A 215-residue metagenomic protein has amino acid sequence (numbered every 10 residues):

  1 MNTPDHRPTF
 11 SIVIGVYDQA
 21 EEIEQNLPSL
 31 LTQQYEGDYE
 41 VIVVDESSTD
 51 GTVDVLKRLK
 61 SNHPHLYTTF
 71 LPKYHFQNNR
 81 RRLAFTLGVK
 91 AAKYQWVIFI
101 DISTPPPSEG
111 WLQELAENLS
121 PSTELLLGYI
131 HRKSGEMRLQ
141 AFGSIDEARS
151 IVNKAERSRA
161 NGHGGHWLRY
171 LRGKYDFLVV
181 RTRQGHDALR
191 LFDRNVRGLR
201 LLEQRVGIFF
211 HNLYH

Functional and structural regions predicted by a protein language model:
M1-S29: N-proximal low-complexity "stem/linker" segments adjacent to membrane-targeting elements
E24, D50-L59: Acidic helix N-cap motif at the loop->helix transition within catalytic regions of sugar-transfer enzymes
L27-P28, V53-D54, Y94, S108-S120: Short alpha-helix within the catalytic core of nucleotide-sugar-dependent glycosyltransferases
P28-D38: Short, acidic, metal-binding catalytic loop of nucleotide-sugar glycosyltransferases
D38-S47, T69-L71: Short beta-strand/loop segment that forms part of the nucleotide-sugar
D45-D54, T104-P105: A conserved acidic beta->alpha catalytic loop
H63-A84, G88-K90, L115-G185: Long helical/loop segments within the catalytic core of UDP-sugar-dependent glycosyltransferases, especially the large
V97: Short aromatic/hydrophobic "clamp" motif used to bind/position activated sugar donors
